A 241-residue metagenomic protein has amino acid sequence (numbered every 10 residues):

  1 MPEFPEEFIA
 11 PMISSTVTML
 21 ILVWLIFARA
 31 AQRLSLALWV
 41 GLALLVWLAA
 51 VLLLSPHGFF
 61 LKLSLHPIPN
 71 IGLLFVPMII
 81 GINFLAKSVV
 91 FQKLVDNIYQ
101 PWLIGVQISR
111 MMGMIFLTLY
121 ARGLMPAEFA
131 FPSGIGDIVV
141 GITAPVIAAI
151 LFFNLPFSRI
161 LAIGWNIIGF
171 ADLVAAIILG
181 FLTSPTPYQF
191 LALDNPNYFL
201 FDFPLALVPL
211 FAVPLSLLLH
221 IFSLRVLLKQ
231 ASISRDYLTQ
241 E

Functional and structural regions predicted by a protein language model:
M1-L20, K62-L74, P204-A206: Hydrophobic transmembrane alpha-helical segments in integral membrane proteins
I9, A37-G81, S88-F91, V95: Early transmembrane hairpin module of multi-pass membrane proteins
I13-L22, L73-S88, V139-A148, L207-R225: Hydrophobic cores of alpha-helical transmembrane segments in multi-pass inner/ER membrane proteins, independent
I26-A30, L52-K62, V90, F116-M125: Juxtamembrane "helix-exit" motif on the non-cytosolic side of transmembrane helices
A31-L44, N97-I104, S158-A162: Membrane-interfacial loop-to-transmembrane alpha-helix junctions, especially the N-terminal start
K87-S158: Membrane-proximal helix-loop-helix units in multi-pass membrane proteins
A162-L179: Hydrophobic alpha-helical membrane-insertion segments
T186-L207: Short, membrane-exposed interhelical loops at transmembrane-helix boundaries
